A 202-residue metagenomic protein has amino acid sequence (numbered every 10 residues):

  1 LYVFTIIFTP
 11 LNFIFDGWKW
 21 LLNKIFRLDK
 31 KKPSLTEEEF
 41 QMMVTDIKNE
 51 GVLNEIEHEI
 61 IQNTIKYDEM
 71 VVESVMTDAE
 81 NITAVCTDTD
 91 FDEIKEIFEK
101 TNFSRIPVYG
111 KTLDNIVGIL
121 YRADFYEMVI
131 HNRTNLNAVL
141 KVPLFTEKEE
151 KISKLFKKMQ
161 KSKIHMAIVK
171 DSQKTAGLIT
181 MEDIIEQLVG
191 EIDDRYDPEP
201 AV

Functional and structural regions predicted by a protein language model:
L1-I25: Hydrophobic alpha-helical segments of integral membrane proteins, encompassing both true transmembrane helices
R27-V202: Cytosolic regulatory modules rich in charged/polar residues
